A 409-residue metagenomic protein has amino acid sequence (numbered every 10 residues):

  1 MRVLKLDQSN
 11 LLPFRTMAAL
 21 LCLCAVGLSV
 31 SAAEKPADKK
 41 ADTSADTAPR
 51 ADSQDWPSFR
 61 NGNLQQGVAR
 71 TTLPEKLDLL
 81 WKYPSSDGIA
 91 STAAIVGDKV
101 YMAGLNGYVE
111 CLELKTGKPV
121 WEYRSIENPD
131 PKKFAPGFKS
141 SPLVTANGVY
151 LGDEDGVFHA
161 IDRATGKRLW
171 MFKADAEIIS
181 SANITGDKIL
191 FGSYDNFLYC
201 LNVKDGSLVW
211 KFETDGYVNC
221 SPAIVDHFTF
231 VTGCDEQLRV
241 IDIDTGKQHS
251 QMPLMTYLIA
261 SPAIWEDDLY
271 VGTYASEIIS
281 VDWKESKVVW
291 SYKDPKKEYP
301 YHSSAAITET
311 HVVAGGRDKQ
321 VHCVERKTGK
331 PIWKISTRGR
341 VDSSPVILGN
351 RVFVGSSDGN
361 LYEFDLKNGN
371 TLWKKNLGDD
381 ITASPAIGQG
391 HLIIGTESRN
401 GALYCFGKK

Functional and structural regions predicted by a protein language model:
M1-F14: N-terminal secretory signal peptides that target proteins for export/translocation
T16-G27: Bacterial N-terminal signal peptides
D46-L80: Blade/loop signatures of beta-propeller domains
N63, E75, W81-A94, P119-T145 (+12 more regions): Extracytoplasmic beta-rich repeat domains
E110, H159, Y199, R239 (+4 more regions): WD40 beta-propeller blade core
E113-G117, D162-G166, N202-G206, D242-G246 (+4 more regions): Short loop/turn segments that connect beta-strands within beta-propeller blades
